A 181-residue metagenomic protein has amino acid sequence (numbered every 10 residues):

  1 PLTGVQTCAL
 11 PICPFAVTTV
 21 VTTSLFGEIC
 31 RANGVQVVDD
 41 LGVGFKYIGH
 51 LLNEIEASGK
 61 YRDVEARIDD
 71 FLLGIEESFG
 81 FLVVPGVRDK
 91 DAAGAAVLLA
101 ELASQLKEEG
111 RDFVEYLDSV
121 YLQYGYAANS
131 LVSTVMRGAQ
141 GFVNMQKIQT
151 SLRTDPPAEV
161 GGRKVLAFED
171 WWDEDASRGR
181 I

Functional and structural regions predicted by a protein language model:
P1-L2, D91: Generic detector of ordered secondary-structure context
L2-L10: Short, small-residue-biased leader/transition segments that mark boundaries at the very start of proteins
I12-I181: Phosphate-binding and adjacent anionic-ligand microenvironments
